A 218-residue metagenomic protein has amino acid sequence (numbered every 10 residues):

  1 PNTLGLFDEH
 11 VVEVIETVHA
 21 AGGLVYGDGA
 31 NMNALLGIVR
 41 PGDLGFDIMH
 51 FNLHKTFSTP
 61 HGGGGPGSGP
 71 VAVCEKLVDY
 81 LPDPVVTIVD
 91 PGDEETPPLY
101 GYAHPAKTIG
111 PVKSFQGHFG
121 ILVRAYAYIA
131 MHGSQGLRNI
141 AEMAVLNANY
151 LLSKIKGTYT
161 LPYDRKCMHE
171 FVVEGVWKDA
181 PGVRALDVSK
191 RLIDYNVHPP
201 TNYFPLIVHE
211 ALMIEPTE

Functional and structural regions predicted by a protein language model:
P1-A21, L36-V39: Active-site core of PLP-dependent enzymes with the aminotransferase class I/II
N2-F7, M32-A34, F57-S58, D179: Short, small-residue-enriched loops and turns at beta-alpha junctions that line or gate enzyme active sites
H19, G42, I193: Anion (oxyanion) recognition and catalysis
V25-Y26, P199: Hydrophobic beta-strand scaffold residues
G27-G29, L53: A cross-domain feature marking catalytic cores of carbohydrate-active enzymes and several ubiquitous metabolic/repair
G42, I48-E174, K178-D179: Active-site C-terminal subdomain of aminotransferase-like
T158-Y195, L206, E210-E218: Conserved PLP-binding catalytic core of the aspartate aminotransferase-like
